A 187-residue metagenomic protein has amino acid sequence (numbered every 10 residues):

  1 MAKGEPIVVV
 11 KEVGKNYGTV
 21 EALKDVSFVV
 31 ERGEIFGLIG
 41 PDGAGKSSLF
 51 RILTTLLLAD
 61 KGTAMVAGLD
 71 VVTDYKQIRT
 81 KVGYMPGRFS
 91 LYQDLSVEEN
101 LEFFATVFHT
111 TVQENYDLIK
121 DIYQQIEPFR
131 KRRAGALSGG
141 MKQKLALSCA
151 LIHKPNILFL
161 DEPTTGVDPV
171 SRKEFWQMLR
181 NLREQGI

Functional and structural regions predicted by a protein language model:
E5-V8, K15-I187: ABC transporter nucleotide-binding domains
